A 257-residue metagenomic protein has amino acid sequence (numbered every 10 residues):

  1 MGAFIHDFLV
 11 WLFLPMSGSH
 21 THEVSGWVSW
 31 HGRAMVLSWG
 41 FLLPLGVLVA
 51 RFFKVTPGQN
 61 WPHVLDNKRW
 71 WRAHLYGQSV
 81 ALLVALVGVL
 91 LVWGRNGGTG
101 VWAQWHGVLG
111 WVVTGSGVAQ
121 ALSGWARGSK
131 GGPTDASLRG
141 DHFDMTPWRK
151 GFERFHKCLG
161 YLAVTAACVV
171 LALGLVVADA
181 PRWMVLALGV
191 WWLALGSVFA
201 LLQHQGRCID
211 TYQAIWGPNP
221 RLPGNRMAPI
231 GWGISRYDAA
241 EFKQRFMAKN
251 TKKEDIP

Functional and structural regions predicted by a protein language model:
G2-P257: Membrane-embedded alpha-helical bundles that constitute the cytochrome b-like, heme-associated redox core of multi-pass
